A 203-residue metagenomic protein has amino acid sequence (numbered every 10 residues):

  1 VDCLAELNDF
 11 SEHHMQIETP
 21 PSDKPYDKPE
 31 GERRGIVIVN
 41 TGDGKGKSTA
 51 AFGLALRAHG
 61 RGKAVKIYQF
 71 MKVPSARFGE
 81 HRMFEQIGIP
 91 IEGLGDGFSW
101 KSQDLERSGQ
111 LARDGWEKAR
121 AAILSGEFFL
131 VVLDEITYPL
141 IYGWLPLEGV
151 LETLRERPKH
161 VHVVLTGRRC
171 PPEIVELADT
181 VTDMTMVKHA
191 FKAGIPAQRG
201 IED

Functional and structural regions predicted by a protein language model:
F10-I36: Extreme N-terminal, non-catalytic leader segments that precede Walker-type/kinase nucleotide-binding cores
H14, F98-S99, A121-E127, E135-D203: Replace "adjacent to P-loop NTPase cores in ATP/GTP-dependent enzymes" with "adjacent to NTP-binding cores
T19-D23, V73, R113-E117, V163-T166: Short gly/ser/thr-rich secondary-structure transition/capping motifs
I36-L124: Conserved P-loop
I36-V39, F129-L130, H162: Residue-level preference for the first positions of well-ordered beta-strands
S48, V132, A178: Conserved RecA-like P-loop NTPase ATPase core
Y68, V131-I136: Short beta-strands and strand-loop turn motifs
